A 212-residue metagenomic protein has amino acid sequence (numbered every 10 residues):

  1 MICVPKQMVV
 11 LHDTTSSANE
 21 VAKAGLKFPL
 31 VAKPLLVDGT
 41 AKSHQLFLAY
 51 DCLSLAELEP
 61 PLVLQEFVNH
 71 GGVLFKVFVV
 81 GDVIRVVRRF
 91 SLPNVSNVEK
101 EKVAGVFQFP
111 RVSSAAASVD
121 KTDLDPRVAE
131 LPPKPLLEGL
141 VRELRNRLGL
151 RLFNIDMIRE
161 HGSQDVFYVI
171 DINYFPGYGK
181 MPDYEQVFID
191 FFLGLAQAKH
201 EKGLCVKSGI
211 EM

Functional and structural regions predicted by a protein language model:
M1-L124, L131-E138, G194-V206, M212: Active-site nucleotide/adenylate-binding loops and adjacent lid/helix of ATP-dependent enzymes
L131, N146-L150, R159-M212: C-terminal active-site "lid" helix and adjoining low-complexity regulatory extension at the edge of ATP-using catalytic
V141-L144: A conserved acidic, glycine/proline-rich C-terminal tail/linker
